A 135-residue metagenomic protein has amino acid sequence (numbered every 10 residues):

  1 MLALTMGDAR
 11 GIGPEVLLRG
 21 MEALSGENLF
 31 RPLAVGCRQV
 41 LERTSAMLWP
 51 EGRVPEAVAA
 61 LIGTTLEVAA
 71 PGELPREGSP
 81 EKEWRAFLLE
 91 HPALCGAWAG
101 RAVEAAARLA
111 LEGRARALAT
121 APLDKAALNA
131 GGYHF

Functional and structural regions predicted by a protein language model:
M1-F135: Contiguous, glycine/small-aliphatic-enriched amphipathic segments in soluble metabolic enzymes
